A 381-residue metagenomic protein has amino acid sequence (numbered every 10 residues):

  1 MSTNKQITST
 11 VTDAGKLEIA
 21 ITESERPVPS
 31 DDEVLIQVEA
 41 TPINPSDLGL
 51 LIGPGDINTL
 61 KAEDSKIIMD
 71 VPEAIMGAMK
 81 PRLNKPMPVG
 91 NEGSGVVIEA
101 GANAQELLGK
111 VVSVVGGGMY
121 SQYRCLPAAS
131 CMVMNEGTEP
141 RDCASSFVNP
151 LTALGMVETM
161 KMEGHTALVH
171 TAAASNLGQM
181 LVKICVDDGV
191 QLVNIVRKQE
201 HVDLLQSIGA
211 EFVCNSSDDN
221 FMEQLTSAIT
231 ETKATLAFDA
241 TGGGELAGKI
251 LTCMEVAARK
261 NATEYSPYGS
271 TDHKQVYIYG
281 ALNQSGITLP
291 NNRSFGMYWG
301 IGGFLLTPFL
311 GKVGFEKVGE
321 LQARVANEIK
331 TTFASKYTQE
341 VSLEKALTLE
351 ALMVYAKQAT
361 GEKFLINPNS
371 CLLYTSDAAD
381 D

Functional and structural regions predicted by a protein language model:
M1-V89, K345-L347, K363-S376: Short N-terminal strand-loop motif that marks the start of NAD(P)H/FAD-dependent oxidoreductase cofactor-binding domains
S2, L251, A257-A262, T307-S376: C-terminal hydrophobic helical "lid"/dimerization subdomain of Rossmann-like NAD(P)H-dependent oxidoreductases
Q6, S24, D32-I43, G95-A100 (+2 more regions): A structural motif
G77-L83, M87-G116, D381: A glycine-/small-residue-rich N-terminal strand-loop-strand element that serves as the cofactor-binding glycine loop
G116-A128: A structural motif shared across PLP-dependent enzymes of the aminotransferase-like
S146-D219: Mid-domain Rossmann-like dinucleotide-binding core that forms the NAD(H)/NADP(H) cofactor-binding site
D187-Y265: Adenosine-nucleotide cofactor-binding segment
Y268-T332: Rossmann-fold dehydrogenase core element
